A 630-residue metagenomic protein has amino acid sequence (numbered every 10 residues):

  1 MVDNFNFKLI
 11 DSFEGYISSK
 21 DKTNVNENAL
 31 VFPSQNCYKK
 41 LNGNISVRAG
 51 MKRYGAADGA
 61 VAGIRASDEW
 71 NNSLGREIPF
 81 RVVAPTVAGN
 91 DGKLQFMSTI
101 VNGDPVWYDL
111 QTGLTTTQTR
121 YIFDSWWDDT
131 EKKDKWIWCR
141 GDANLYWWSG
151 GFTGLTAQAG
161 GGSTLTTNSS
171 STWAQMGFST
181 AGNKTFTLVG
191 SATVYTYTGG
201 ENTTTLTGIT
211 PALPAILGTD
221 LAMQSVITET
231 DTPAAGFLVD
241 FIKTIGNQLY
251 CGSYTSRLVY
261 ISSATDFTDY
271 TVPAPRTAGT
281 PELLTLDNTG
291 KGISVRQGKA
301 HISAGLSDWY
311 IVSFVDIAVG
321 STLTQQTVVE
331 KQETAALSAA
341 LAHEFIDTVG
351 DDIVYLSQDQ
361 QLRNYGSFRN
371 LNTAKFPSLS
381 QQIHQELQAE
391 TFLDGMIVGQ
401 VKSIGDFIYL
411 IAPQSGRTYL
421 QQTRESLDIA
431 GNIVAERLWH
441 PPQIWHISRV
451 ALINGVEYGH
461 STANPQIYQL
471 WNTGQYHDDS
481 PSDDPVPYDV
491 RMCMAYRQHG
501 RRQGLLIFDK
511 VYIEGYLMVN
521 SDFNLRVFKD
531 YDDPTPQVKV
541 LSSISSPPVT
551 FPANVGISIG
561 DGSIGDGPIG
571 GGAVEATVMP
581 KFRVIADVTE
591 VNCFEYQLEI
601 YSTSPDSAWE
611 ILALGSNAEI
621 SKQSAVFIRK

Functional and structural regions predicted by a protein language model:
M1-K132, W136, S338-D352, S357-K630: Beta-sheet repeat architectures centered on beta-propellers
M97-V101, R140-D142, G151, T167-W173 (+5 more regions): Secondary-structure transition/turn motif
D124-G151, E229-T232: Hydrophobic or amphipathic alpha-helical targeting/insertion segments
L145, L258-V259, W309, L362: Structural signal for beta-propeller blades
G150-P233: Autoprocessing Asn-cyclization modules and mimics
T244-F267: Carboxylate/His-rich catalytic cores and anion/metal-binding grooves
D266-P275, I311-V329: Per-blade loop-tip surfaces of WD-repeat and WD-like beta-propellers in eukaryotic adaptors/scaffolds
K291-V319, S338-R363: Beta-propeller domains
